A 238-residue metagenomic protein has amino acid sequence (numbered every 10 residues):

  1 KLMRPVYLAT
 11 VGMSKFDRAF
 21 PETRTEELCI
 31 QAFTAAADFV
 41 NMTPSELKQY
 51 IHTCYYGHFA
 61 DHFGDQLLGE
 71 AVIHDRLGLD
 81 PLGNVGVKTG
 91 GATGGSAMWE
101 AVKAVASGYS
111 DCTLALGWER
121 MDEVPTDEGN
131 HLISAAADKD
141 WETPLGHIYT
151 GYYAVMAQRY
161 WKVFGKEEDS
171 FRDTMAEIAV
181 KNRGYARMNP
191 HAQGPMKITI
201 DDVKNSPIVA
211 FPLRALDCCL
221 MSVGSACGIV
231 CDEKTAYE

Functional and structural regions predicted by a protein language model:
K1-V85, A106-S107, L114-S222, A226-C227 (+1 more regions): Conserved "HGTGT" condensation-loop signature of ketosynthase/thiolase-family condensing enzymes that catalyze
V85-G91: Short beta->alpha junction loops
T93-M98: Conserved beta-loop-alpha segment that forms the PLP phosphate-binding cup at the N-terminus of a helix
A101: Conserved phosphate-interacting/catalytic interface
